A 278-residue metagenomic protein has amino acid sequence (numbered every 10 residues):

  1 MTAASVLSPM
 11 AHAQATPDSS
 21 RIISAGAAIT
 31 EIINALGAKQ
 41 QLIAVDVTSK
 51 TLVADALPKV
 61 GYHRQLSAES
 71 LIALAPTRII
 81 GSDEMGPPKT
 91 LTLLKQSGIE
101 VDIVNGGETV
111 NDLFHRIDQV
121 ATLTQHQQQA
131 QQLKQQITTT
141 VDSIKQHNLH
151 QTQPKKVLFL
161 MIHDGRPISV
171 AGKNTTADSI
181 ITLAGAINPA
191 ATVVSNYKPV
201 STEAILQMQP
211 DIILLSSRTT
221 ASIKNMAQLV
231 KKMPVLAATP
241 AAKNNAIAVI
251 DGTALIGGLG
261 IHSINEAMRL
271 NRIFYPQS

Functional and structural regions predicted by a protein language model:
M1-V6: Bacterial N-terminal signal peptides
S8-M10: N-terminal signal peptide c-region/cleavage motif recognized by signal peptidases
S20-I33, Q129-A184: Basic- and aromatic-lined ligand-binding clefts that recognize polyanionic substrates
S20-R21, D112-T122, Q131, D142 (+1 more regions): Structured C-terminal subdomain patch of bacterial secreted/periplasmic proteins
R21-M85, P189: A short, structured surface patch at a secondary-structure boundary
D46, K173-Y197, S216-S217, V249: His/Asp/Glu-enriched short active-site or ligand-binding loop at hydrolase and phosphoryl-transfer sites
S67-E84, I99, S201-R218: Proline-aspartate-enriched helix->loop->beta-strand connector
K89, G106-Q119, P154-T176, S222-K224: Extracytoplasmic ligand-binding site segments that recognize negatively charged/polar headgroups
